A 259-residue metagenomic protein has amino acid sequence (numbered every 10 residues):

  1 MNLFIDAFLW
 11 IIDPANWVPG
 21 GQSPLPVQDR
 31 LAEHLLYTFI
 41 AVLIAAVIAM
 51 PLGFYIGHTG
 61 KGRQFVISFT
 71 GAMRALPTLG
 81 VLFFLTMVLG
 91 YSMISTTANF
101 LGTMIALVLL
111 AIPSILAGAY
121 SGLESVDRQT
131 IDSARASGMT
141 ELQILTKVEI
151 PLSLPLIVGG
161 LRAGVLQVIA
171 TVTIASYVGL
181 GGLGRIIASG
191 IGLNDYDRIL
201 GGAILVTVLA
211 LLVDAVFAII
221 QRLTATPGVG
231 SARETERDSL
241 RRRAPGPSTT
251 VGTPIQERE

Functional and structural regions predicted by a protein language model:
M1-N2, A215-E259: Transmembrane alpha-helical segments of polytopic membrane transport and secretion proteins
M1-V42, L89: Periplasmic/extracellular loop-to-transmembrane helix junction in inner-membrane transport proteins
P26-Y37, T86-S114, L154, R198 (+1 more regions): Loop-to-helix entry region at the N-terminal start of transmembrane alpha-helices in multi-pass membrane transporters
L52-L85, L107, I112, A117-S121: Cytoplasmic-entry segments and transmembrane alpha-helices of multi-pass inner-membrane transporters
F54, G118, G122-S125, Q129-D132 (+2 more regions): Membrane-spanning helices that line or support transport/gating and their immediate boundary helices in channels
G118-I157, L183: Short cytoplasmic-facing helical segments at TM-TM junctions of multi-pass membrane proteins
E141-I174, G201, F217: Transmembrane alpha-helices
L183-I220: Hydrophobic alpha-helical transmembrane segments of polytopic membrane proteins
